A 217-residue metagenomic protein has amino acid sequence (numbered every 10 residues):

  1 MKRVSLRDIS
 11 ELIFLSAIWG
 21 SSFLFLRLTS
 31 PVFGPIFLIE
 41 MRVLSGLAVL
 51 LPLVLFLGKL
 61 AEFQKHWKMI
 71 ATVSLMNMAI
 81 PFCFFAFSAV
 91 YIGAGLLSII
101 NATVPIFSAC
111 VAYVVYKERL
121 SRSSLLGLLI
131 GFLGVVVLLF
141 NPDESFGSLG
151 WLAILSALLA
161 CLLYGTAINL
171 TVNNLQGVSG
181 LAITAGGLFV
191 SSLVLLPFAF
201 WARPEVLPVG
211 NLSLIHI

Functional and structural regions predicted by a protein language model:
M1-I39, F146-N173, L181, L193-L195: Glycine-/small-residue-enriched transmembrane alpha-helix faces in small-molecule transporters and effluxers
I18, S22-F23, L51-N101, V137: Specific transmembrane alpha-helical segments of multi-pass solute transporters/efflux pumps, especially DMT/EamA
T29, L38, R42, S88 (+5 more regions): Hydrophobic/aromatic residues within transmembrane alpha-helices of multi-pass small-molecule transporters
S30-L38, F82-A102, Q176-A182: Structural motif at transmembrane-helix junctions in multi-pass transporters
V49-A61, V104-L129, A202: C-terminal transmembrane-helix exit sites in multi-pass transporters
L50, A71, V111, L120-P142 (+3 more regions): Hydrophobic transmembrane alpha-helices of multi-pass small-molecule transport proteins
A61-M69, S98-N101, K117-V137, G147-A153 (+1 more regions): Loop-to-transmembrane alpha-helix entry segments
I215-I217: Conserved small/polar residues in nucleotide/adenosyl-binding loops
